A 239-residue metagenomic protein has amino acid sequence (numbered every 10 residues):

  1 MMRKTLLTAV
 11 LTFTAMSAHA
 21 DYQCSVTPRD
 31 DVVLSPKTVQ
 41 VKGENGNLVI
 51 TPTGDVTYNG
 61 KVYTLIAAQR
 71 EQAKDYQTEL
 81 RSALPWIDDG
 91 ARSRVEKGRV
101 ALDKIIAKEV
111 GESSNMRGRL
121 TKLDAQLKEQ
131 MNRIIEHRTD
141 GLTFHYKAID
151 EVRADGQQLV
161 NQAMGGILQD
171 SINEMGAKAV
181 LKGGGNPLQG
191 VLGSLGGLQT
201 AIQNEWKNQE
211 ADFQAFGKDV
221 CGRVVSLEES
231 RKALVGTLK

Functional and structural regions predicted by a protein language model:
M1-K4, G60: Electrostatic, structured charged patches in enzyme active sites and in nucleic-acid/phosphate-binding
K4-T14: Bacterial N-terminal signal peptides
A15-H19: N-terminal signal peptide c-region/cleavage motif recognized by signal peptidases
A20-D124: N-terminal Sec/ER secretory leader and immediately downstream segment of secreted/extracellular precursors
Q72-D75, P187, D212: Exposed alpha-helical structural elements
E96, V100, A107, E136 (+3 more regions): Heptad-repeat coiled-coil alpha-helices
S114-K207: Extended amphipathic alpha-helical interaction segments
V191-K239: A cross-kingdom marker for long, charged
